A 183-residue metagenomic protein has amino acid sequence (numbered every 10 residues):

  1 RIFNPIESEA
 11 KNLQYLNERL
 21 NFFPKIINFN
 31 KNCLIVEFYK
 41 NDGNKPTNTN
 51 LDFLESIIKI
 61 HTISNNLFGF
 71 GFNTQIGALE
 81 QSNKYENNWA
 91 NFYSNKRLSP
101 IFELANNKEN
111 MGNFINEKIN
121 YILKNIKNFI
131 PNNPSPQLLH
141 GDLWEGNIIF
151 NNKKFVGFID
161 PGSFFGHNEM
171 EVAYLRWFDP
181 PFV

Functional and structural regions predicted by a protein language model:
R1-N91: ATP-binding pocket architecture of kinase catalytic cores
I2-F3, C33-V36, S99, F114 (+2 more regions): Helix-rich C-terminal or lid/interface subdomains of diverse kinases
S8, Q14, F23-I27, K59-I63 (+8 more regions): Structured catalytic cores of enzymes that bind and process phosphorylated ligands/cofactors
E9-N12, I122, V183: Generic structural signal for hydrophobic residues
N21, N44, N106, N110 (+1 more regions): Residues in soluble alpha-helical coiled-coils and helical-bundle/repeat scaffolds
F29-C33, N41-G43, L98, W144-G146 (+1 more regions): Short, solvent-exposed loop/turn segments at secondary-structure junctions
N65-L138, N151: An alpha-helical support segment within catalytic cores of ATP-dependent transferases
S82, N87-S94, E103, S135-L138 (+1 more regions): Active-site Asp-x-Gly
